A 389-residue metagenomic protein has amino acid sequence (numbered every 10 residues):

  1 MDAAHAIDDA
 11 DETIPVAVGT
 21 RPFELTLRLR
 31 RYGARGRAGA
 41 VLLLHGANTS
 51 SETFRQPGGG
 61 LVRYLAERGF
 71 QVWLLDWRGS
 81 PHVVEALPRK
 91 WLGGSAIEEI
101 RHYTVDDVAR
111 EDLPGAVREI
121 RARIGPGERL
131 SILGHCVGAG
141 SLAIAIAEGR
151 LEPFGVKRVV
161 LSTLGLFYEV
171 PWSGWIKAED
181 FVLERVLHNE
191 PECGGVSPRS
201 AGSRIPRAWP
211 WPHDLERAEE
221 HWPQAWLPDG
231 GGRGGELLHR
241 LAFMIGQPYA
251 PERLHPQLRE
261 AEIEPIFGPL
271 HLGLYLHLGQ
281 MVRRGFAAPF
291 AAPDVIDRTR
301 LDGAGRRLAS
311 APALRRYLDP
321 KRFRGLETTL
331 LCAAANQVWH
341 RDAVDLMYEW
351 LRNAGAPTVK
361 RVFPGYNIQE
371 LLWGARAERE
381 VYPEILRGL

Functional and structural regions predicted by a protein language model:
M1-G33: N-terminal cap/lid segment of alpha/beta-hydrolase-fold proteins
R28-R89: Short, surface-exposed "cap/lid" segments of acyl-processing enzymes
I97-A122: Alpha/beta-hydrolase active-site loop
A122-E128, V137-D297: Alpha/beta-hydrolase-fold enzymes
L278, L351-Q369: Catalytic histidine neighborhood in serine/cysteine hydrolases with alpha/beta-hydrolase-type architecture
L330-C332: Short beta-strand/loop motif that positions the catalytic acidic residue of the alpha/beta-hydrolase fold
Q337-A343: Conserved alpha/beta-hydrolase "acid-adjacent" motif
V338, G365-E378: Catalytic histidine-centered segment of alpha/beta-hydrolase-like enzymes
